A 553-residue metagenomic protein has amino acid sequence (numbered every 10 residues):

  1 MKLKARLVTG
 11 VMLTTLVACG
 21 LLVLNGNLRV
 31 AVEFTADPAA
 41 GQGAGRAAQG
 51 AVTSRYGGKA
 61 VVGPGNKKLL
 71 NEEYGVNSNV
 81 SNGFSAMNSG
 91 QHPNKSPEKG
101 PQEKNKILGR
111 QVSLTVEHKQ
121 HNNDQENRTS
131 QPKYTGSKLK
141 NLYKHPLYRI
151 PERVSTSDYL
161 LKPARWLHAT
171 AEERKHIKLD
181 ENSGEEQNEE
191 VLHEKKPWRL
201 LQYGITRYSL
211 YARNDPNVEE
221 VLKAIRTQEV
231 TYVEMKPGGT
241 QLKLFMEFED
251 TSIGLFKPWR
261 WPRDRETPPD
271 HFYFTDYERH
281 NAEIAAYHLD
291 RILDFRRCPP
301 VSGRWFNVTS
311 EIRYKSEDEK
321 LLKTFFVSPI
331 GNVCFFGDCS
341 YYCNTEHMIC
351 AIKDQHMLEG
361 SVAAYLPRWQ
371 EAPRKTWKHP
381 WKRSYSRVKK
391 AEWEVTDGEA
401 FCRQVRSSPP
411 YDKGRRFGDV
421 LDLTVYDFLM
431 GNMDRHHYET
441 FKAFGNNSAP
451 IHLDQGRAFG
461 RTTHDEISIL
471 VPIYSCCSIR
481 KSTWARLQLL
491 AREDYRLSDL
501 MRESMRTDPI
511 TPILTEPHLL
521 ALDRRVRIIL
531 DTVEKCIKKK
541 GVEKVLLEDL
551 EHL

Functional and structural regions predicted by a protein language model:
M1-L553: Phosphate/dinucleotide-binding and metal-coordinating scaffold of catalytic cores in nucleotide-dependent enzymes
